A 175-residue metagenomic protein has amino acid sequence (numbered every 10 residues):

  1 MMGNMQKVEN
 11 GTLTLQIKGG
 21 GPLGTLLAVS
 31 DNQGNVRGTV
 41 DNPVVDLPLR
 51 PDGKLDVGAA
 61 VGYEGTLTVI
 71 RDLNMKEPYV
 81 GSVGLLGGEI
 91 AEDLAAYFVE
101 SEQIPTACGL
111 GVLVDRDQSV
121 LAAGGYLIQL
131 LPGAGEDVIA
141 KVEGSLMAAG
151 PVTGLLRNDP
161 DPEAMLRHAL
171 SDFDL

Functional and structural regions predicted by a protein language model:
M1-D174: Interaction interfaces in information-processing and related assembly proteins
